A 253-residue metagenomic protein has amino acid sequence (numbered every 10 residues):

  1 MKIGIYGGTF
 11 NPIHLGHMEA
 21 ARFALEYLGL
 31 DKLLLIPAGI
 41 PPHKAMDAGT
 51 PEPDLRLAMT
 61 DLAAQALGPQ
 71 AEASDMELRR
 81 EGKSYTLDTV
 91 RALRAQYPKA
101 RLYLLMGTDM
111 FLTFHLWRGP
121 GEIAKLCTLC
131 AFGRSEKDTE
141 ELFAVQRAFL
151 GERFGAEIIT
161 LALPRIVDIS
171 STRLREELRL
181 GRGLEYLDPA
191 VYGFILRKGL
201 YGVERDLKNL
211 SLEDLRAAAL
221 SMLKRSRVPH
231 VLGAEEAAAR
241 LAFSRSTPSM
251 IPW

Functional and structural regions predicted by a protein language model:
M1-L210: Nucleotidyltransferase catalytic core that binds NTPs
V203-W253: Acidic/His-rich, divalent-metal-binding segments that scaffold phosphate/diphosphate chemistry
